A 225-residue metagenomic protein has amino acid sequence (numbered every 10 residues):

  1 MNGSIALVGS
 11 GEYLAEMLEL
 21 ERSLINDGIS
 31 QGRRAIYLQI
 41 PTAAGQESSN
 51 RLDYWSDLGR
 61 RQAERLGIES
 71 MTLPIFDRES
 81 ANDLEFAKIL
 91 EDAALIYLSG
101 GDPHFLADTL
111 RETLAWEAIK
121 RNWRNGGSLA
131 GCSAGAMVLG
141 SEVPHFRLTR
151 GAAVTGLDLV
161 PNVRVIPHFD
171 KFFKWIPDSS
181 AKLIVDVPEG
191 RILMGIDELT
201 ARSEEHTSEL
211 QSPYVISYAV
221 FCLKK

Functional and structural regions predicted by a protein language model:
M1-L95, S99: N-terminal beta1-alpha1 cap of cysteine-dependent amidohydrolase-like domains
A6, L129-A130, T207: Structural detector of well-ordered beta-strand residues that form the stable sheet scaffold of enzyme domains
G45-Q46, P103-H104, A136-L139, A201-S203: Short, active-site-adjacent cap segments at secondary-structure transitions
S99, F105-D178: Class I SAM-dependent methyltransferase SAM-binding "motif I" and its flanking Rossmann-like core
H104-F105, V215: Short glycine-rich, flexible loops that bind phosphorylated cofactors or substrates
L159-V160, V165-E204: Conserved anion/nucleotide-ligand pocket segment
E205-K225: Single conserved hydrophobic/aromatic residue that forms the stacking wall/gate of nucleotide- or nucleobase-binding
